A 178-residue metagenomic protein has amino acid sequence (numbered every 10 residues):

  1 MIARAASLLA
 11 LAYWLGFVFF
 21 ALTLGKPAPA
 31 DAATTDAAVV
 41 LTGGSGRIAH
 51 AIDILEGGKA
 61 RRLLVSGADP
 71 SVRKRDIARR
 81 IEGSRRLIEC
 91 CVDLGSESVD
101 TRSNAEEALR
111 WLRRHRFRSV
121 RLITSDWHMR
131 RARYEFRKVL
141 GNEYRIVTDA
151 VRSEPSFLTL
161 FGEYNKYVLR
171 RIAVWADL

Functional and structural regions predicted by a protein language model:
I2-A3, R73: Extended hydrophobic/Leu-rich segments
A3-A21: Hydrophobic membrane-insertion alpha-helices, especially the h-region of bacterial N-terminal signal peptides
F20-G25, R170-V174: Structural signal for membrane-spanning alpha-helices in multi-pass inner-membrane proteins, emphasizing helix cores
L24-F161: A structural signal for short, hydrophobic/glycine-enriched beta-strand patches
F157-L178: A transmembrane-helix-recognition feature enriched in membrane-embedded lipid enzymes and envelope glyco-/phospholipid
